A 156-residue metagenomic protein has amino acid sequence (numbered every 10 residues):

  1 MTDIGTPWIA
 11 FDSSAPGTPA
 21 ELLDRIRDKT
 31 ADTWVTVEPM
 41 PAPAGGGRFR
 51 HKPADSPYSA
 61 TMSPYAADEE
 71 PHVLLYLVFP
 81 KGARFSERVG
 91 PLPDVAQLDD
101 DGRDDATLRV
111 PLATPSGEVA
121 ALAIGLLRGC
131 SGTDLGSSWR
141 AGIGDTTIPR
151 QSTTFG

Functional and structural regions predicted by a protein language model:
M1-G156: Structured alpha/beta or helical-core interaction and ligand-binding surfaces enriched in interleaved
